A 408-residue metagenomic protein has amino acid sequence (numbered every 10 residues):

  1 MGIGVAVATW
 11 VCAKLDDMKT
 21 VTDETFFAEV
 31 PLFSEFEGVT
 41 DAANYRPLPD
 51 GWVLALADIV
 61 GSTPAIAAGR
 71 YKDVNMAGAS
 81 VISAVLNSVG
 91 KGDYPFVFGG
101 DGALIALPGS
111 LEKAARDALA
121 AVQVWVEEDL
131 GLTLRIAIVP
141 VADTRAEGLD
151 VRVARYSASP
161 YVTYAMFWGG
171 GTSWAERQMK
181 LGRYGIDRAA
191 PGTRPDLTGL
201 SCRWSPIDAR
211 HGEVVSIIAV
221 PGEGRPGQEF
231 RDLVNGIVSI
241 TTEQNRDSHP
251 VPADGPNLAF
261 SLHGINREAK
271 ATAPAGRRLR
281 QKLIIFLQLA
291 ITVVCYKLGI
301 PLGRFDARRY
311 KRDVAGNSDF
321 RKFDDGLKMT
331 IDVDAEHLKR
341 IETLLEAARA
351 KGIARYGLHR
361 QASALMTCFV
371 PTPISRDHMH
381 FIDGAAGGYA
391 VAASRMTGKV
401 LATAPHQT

Functional and structural regions predicted by a protein language model:
G2-T408: Regulatory and interdomain segments flanking nucleotide-handling catalytic cores in signaling/defense enzymes
